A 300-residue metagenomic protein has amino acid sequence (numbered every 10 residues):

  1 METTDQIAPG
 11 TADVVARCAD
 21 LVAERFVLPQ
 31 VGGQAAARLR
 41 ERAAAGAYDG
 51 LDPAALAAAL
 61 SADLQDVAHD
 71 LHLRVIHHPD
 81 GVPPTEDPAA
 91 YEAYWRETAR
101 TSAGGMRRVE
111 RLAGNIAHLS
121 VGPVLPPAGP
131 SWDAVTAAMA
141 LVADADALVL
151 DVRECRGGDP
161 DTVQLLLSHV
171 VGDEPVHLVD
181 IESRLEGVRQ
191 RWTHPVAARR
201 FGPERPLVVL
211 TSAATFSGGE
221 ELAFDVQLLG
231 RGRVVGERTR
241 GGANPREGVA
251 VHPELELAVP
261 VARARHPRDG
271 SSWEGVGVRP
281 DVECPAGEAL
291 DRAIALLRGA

Functional and structural regions predicted by a protein language model:
M1-H118, G122-A147: Terminal targeting/pro-maturation regions of precursor/exported proteins
C18, L64, L119, L150 (+3 more regions): Terminal peptide-recognition signature
G114-N115, D144-L148, V176, E204-P206 (+2 more regions): Loop/turn elements at helix/coil->beta-strand transitions in domains of secreted/extracellular proteins
V121-P123, V152-E154, I181-E182, L210-A214 (+2 more regions): Active-site-proximal beta-strand/loop segments in catalytic clefts of secreted hydrolases
A145-G158: Short, glycine-/small-residue-enriched flexible loop/hinge segments at domain edges that mediate gating
G157-P206, A214, N244-V251, V261-P267: Gly/Ser/Thr-rich loop/hinge elements
G230-A243: Short, well-structured beta-strand/strand-turn elements
E274, V278-A300: Low-complexity, Gly/Ser/Thr/Pro-rich intrinsically disordered linker/tail segments
